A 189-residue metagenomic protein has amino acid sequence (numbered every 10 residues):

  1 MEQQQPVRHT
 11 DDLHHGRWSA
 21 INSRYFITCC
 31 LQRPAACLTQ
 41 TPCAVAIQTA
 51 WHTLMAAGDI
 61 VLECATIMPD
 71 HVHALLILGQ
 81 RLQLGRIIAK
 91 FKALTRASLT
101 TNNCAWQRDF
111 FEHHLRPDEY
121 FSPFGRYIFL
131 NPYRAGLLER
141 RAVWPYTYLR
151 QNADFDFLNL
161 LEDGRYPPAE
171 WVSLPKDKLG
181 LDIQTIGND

Functional and structural regions predicted by a protein language model:
M1-D189: Short catalytic/metal-binding and nucleic-acid-binding patches
